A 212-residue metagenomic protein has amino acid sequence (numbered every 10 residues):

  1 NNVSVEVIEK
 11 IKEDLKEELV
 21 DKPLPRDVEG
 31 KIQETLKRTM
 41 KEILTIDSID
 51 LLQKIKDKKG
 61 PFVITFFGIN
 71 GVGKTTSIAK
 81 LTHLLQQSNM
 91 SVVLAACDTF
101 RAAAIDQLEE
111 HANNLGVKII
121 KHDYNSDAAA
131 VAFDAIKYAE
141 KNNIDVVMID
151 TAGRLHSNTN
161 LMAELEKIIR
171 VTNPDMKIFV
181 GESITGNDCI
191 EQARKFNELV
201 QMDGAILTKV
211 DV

Functional and structural regions predicted by a protein language model:
N1-C97, A104-Y124, A132-E140, D145-I149: Primarily NTPase-proximal linker/entry elements flanking Walker-type ATP/GTP-binding cores
T99-R101, V212: Helix N-cap at the beta1-alpha1 junction of Rossmann-like dinucleotide-binding domains, i.e., the first residues
Q107, D127-N142, R154-V212: Conserved catalytic-core segment of NTP-binding enzymes
